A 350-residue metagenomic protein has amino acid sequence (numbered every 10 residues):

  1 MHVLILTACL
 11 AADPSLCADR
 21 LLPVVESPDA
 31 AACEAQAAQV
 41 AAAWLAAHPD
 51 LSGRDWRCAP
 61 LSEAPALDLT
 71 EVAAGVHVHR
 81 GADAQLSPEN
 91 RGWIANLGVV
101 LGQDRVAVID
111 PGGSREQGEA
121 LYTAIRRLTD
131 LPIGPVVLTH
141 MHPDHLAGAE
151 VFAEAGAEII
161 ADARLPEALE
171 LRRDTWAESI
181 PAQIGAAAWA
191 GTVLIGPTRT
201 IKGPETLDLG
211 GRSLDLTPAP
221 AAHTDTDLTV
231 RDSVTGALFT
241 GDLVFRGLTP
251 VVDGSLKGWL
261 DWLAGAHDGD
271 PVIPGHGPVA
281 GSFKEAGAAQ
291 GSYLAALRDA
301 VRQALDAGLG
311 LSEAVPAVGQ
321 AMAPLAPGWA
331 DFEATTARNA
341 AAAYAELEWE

Functional and structural regions predicted by a protein language model:
L10, P14, A18, L22 (+3 more regions): C-terminal regulatory/interaction regions
A37, A46, D50-Q103: Zn-dependent metallo-beta-lactamase
G53-D55, L260-E313, A317: Divalent-metal (often Zn2+) His-rich catalytic cores of metallo-beta-lactamase-fold enzymes
L67-E71, R164-P218, T224-D225, S233-V234: Metallo-beta-lactamase
V76-A124, L228-T240: Conserved beta-strand hairpin/beta-sheet module of binuclear metal-dependent hydrolase folds, prominently
R105, E116-I160, D268: Active-site metal-binding motif and surrounding structural segment of the metallo-beta-lactamase
I109-P111, G134-M141, I160-A163, A219 (+2 more regions): Active-site neighborhood of phospho(di)ester-bond hydrolases with catalytic His/Asp-centered motifs
S213-G269, A288: Active-site-proximal loop/helix segments of hydrolase catalytic cores
